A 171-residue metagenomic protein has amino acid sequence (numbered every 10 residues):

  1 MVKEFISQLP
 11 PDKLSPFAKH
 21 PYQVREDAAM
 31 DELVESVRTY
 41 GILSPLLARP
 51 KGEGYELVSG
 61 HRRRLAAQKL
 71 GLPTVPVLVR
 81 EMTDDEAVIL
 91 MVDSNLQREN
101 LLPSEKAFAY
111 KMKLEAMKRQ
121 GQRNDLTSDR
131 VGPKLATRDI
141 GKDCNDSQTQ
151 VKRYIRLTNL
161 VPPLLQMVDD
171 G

Functional and structural regions predicted by a protein language model:
M1-E81, E86-N100: Short, charged/polar connector segments at secondary-structure boundaries
R98-D170: Alpha-helical interaction elements
